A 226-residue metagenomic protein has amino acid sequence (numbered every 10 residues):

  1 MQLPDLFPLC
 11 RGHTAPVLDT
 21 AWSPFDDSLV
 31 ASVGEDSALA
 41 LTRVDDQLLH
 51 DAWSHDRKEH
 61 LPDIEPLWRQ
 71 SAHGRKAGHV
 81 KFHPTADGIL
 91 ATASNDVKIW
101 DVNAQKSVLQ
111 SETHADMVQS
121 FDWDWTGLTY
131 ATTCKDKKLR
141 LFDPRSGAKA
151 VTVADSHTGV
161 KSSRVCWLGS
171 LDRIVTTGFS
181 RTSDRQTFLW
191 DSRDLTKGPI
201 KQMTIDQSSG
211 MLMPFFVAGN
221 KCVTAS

Functional and structural regions predicted by a protein language model:
M1-Q2, H50-D51: Acidic and/or Ser/Thr-rich intrinsically disordered tails and linkers that flank eukaryotic scaffold proteins
Q2-F25, D63-E65, G74: Blade-loop segments of beta-propeller domains
D19-A21, S28, H79-K81: Catalytic micro-motifs at enzyme active sites that drive phosphoryl/nucleotidyl and oxygen chemistry
A31-D36: Mobile, glycine-rich extracellular loop/lid and propeptide segments that shape or gate substrate/ligand access
L41-D46, A52-H55, H60-D63, W68-S226: WD40 beta-propeller repeat blades
